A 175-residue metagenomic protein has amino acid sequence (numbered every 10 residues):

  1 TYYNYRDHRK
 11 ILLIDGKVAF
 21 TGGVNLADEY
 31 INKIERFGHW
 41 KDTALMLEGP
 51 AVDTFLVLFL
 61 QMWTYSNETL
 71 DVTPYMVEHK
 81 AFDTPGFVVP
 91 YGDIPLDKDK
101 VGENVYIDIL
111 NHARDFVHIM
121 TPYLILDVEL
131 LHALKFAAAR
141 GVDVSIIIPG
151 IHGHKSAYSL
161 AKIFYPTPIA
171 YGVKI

Functional and structural regions predicted by a protein language model:
T1-I175: Charged, low-complexity intrinsically disordered terminal segments
